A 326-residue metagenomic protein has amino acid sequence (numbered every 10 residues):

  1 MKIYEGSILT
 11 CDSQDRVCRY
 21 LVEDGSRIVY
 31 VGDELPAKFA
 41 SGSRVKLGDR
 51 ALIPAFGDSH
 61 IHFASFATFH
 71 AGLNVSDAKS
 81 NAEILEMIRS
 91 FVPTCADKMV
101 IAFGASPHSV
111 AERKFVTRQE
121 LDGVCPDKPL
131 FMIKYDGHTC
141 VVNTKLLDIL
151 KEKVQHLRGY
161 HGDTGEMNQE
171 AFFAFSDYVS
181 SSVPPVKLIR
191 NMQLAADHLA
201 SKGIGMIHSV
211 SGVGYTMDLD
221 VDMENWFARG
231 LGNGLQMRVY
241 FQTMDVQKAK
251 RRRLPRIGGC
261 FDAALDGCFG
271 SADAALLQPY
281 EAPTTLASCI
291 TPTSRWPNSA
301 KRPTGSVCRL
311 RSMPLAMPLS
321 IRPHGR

Functional and structural regions predicted by a protein language model:
K2-Y4, L9, S13-D24, I28-N233 (+2 more regions): Divalent metal-binding segments
I3, R256-F261: Short amphipathic
Y20-L21, F261-A263: Active-site and channel-lining beta-strand-loop segments that bind or position nucleotide-derived/phosphorylated
K250-R253: Acidic (Asp/Glu)-rich catalytic clusters
G325: Short, well-ordered alpha-helices that flank and scaffold nucleotide-derived cofactor binding pockets
